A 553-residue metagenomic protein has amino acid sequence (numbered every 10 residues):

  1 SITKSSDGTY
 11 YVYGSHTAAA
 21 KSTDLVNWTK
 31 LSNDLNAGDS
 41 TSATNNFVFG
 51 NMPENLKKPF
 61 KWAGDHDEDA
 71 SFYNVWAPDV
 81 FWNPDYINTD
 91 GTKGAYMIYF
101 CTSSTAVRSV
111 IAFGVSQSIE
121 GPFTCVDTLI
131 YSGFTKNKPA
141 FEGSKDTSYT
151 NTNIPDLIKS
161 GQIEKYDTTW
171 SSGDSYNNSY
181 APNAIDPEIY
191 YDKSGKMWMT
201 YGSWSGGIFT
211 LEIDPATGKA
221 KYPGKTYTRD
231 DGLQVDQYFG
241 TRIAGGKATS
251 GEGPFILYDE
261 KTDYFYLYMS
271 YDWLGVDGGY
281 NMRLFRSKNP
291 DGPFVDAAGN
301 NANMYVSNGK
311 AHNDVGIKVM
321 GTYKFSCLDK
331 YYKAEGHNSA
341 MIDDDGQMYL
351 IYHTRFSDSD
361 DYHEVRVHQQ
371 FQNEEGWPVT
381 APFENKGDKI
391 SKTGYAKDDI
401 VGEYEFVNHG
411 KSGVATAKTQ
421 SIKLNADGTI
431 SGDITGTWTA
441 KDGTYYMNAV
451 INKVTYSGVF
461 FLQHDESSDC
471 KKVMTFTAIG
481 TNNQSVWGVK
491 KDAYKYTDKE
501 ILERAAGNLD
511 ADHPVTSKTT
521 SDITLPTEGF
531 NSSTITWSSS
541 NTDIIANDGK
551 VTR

Functional and structural regions predicted by a protein language model:
S1-Y496: Carbohydrate-active catalytic/glycan-binding domains of CAZyme proteins, especially the secreted or lumenal ectodomains
K495-R553: Beta-rich interaction/scaffold domains
